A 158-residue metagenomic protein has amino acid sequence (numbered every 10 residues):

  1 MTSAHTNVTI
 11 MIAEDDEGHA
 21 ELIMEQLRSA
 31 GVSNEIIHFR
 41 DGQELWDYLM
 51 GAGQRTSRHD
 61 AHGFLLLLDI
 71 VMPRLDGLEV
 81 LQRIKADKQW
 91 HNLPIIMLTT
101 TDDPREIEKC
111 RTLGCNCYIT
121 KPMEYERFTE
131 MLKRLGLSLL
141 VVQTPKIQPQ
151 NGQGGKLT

Functional and structural regions predicted by a protein language model:
M1-M11, E17-I37, Q43-W46, M50 (+2 more regions): Non-catalytic signal-transmission and effector/linker regions of two-component phosphorelay proteins
I70-P73: Receiver (REC) domain active-site loop signature in two-component systems and cognate sites in sensor histidine kinases
Q89, T101-R105: Negatively charged, flexible loop motifs adjacent to catalytic sites in prokaryotic signal transduction proteins
N116: Short, glycine/charged-rich "phosphate-handling" switch motifs in NTP-dependent and phosphotransfer domains
K121: A Lys-centered signature of the CheY-like receiver
